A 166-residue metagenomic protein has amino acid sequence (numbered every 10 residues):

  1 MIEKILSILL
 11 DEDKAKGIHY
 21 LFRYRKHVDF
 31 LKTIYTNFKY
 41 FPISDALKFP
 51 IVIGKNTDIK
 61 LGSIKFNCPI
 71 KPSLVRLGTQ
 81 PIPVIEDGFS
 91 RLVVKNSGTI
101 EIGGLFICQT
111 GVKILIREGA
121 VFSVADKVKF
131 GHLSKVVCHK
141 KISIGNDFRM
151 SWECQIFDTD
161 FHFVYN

Functional and structural regions predicted by a protein language model:
M1-F157: Domain-scale signature associated with acetyltransferase and cell-envelope carbohydrate enzymes
T79-Q80, F161-N166: Acidic/polar low-complexity surface segments
